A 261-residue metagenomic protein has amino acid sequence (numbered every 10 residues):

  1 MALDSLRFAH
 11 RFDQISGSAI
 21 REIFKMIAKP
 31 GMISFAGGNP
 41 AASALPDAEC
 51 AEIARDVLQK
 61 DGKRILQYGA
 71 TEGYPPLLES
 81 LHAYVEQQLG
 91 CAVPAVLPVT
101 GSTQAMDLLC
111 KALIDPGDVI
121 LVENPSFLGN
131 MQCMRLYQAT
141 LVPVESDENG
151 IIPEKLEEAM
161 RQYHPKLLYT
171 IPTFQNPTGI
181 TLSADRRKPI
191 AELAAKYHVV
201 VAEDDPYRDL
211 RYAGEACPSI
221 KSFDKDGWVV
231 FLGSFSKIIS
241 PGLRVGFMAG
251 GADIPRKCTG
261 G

Functional and structural regions predicted by a protein language model:
A2-R11: Generic N-terminal amphipathic, Lys/Arg-enriched alpha-helix
D13-G101, L108: N-terminal small-domain helix-loop-helix segment of the aminotransferase-like
G38-A42, T103, F127, T173-Q175 (+3 more regions): Short, solvent-exposed loop/turn segments at secondary-structure junctions
R64-H198, R208-D226: Conserved core of the PLP fold type I
A92, K166, D253-G261: Short, intrinsically disordered, charge-balanced linker/junction segments flanking boundaries in proteins
D209, S222-C258: Active-site PLP attachment segment
